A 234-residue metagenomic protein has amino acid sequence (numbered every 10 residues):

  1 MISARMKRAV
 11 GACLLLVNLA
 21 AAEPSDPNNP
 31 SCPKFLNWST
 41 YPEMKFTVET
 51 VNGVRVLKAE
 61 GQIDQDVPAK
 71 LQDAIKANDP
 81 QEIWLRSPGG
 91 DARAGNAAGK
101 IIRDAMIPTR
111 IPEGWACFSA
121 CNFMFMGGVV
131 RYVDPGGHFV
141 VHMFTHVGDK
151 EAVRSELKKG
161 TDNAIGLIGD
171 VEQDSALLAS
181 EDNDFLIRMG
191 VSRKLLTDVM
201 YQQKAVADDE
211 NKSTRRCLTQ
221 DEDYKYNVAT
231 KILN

Functional and structural regions predicted by a protein language model:
M1-V10: Bacterial N-terminal signal peptides that target proteins for export
G11-A12, A59: Small side chains
C13-A22: Hydrophobic h-region of N-terminal signal peptides that target proteins for export in Gram-negative bacteria
A22-K34: Cleaved targeting-peptide boundary
D26-P27, P112, A116, K212: Disulfide-bonded cysteine motifs in exported proteins
P33-T145: Cleft-lining beta-strand/loop regions that shape enzyme active-site pockets
K150-N234: Charged, glycine-interspersed solvent-exposed loop segments at helix/strand-loop junctions that cap or gate access
